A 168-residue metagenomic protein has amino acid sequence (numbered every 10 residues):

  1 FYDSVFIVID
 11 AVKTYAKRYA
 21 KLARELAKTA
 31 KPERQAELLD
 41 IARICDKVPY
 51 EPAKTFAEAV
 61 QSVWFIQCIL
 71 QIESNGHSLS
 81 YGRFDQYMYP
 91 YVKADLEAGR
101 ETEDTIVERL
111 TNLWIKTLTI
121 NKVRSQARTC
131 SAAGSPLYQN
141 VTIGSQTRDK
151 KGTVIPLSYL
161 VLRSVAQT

Functional and structural regions predicted by a protein language model:
F1-Q35: N-terminal leader/propeptide and maturation segments of large enzyme subunits in energy/redox metabolism and hydrolases
F1-S4, E33-T168: Conserved catalytic cores of very large enzyme subunits
